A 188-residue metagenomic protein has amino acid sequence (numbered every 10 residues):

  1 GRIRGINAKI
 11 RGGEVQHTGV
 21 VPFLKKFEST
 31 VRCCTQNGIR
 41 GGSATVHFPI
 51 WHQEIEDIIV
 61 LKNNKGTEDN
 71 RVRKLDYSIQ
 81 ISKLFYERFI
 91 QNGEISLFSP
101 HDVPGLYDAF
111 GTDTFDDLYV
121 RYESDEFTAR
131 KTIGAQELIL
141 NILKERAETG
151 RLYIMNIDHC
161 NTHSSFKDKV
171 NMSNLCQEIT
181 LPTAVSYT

Functional and structural regions predicted by a protein language model:
G1-V185: Active-site cavity-forming subdomains of large catalytic enzyme subunits
T188: Conserved small/polar residues in nucleotide/adenosyl-binding loops
